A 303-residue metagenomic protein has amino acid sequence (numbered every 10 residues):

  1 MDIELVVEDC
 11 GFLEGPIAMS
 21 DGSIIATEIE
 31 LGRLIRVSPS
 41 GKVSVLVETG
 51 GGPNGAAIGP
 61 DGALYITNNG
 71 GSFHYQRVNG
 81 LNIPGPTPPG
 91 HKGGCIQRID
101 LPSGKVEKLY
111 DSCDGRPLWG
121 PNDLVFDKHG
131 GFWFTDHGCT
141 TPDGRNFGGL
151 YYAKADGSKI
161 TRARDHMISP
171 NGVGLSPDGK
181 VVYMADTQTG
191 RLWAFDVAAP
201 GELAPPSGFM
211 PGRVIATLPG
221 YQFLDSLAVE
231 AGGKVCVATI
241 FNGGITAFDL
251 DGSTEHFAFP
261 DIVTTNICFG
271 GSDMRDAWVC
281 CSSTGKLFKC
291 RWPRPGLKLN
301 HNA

Functional and structural regions predicted by a protein language model:
M1-A303: Sequence-structural signature of mature extracellular/luminal beta-sheet repeat domains, prominently beta-propellers
